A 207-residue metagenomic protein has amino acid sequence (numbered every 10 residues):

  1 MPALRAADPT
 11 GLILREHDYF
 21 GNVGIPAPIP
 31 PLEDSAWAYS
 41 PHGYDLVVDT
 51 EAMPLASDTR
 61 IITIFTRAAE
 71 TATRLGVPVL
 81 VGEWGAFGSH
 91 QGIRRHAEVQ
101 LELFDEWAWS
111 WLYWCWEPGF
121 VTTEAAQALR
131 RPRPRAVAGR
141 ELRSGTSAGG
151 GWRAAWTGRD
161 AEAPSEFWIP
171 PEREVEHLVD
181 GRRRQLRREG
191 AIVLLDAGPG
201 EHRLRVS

Functional and structural regions predicted by a protein language model:
M1-R203: Substrate-binding clefts and catalytic carboxylate motifs of secreted carbohydrate-active enzymes
